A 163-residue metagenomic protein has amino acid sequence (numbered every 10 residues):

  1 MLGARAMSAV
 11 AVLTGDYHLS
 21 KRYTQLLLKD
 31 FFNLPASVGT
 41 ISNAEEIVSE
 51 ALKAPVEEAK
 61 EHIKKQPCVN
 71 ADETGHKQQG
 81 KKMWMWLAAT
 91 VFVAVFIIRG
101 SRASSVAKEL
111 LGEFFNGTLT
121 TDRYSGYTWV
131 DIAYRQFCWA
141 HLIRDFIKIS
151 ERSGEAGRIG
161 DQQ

Functional and structural regions predicted by a protein language model:
M1-Q163: Catalytic center-proximal scaffold of phosphoryl-transfer enzymes
